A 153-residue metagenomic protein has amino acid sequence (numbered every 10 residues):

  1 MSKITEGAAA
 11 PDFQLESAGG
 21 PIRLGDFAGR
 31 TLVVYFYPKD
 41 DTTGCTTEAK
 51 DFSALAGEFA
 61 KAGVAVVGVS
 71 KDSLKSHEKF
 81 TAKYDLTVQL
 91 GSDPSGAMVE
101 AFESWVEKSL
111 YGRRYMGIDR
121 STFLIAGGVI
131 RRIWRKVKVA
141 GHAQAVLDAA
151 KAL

Functional and structural regions predicted by a protein language model:
M1-L153: Chalcogenol-based redox active-site neighborhoods
